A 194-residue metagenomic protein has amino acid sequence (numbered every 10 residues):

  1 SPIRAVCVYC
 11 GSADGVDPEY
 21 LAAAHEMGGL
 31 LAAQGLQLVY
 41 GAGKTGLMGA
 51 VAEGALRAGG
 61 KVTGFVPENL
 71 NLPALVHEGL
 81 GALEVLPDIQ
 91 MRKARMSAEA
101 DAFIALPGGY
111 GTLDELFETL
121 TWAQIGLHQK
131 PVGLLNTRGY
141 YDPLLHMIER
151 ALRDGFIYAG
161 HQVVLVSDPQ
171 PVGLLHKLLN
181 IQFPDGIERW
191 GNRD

Functional and structural regions predicted by a protein language model:
S1-E99, T137-V172, H176-K177, I181-D194: A cross-family phosphate/adenosyl-ligand binding-site feature
M91-G126, G133, P184-N192: Active-site/ligand-binding-proximal alpha/beta "capping" segment
L106-P107, P131-L135, Q162-L165: Flexible, glycine/proline-enriched loop segments at strand-loop-helix junctions that form or flank small-ligand binding
A123, L127-K130, R138-P143: Glycine-rich phosphate/nucleotide-binding loop
